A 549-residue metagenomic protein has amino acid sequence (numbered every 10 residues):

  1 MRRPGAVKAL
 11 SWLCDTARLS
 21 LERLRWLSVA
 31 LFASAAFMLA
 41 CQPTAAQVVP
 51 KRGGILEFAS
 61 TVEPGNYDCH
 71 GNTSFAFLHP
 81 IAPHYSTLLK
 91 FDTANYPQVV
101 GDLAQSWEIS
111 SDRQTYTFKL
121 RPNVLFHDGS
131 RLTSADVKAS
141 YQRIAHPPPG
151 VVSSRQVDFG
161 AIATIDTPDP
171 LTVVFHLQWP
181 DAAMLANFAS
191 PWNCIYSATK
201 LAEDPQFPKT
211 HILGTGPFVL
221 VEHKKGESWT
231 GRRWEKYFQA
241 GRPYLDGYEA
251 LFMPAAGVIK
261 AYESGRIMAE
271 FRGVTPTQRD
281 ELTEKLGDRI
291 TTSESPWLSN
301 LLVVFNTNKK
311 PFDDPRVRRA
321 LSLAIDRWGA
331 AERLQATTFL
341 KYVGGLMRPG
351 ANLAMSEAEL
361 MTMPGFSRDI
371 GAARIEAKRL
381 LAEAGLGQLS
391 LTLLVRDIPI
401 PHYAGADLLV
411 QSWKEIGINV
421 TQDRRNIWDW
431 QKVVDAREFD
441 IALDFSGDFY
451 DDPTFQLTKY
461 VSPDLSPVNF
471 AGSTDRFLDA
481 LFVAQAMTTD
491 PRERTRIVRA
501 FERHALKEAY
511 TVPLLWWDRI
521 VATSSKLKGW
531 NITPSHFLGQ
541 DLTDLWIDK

Functional and structural regions predicted by a protein language model:
R25, A45-Q47, K119, S153-K200: Surface-exposed binding/hinge segments that line and control ligand-binding clefts or catalytic entry sites
V49, G365-I370, N419-W430, D435 (+2 more regions): Extracytoplasmic/peripheral linker and loop segments enriched in polar/acidic and small residues with frequent Thr/Pro
A59-S111, Q142, H211-T215: N-terminal lobe/hinge region of extracytoplasmic solute-binding protein
N72, G287, P296, G345-L346 (+3 more regions): Acidic-aromatic pocket-rim loops
D92-A94, A186-P243, G247, A256-G257 (+2 more regions): Gly/Pro-rich hinge or "lid" segments in bacterial periplasmic/extracellular proteins
E235-E281, R319, G405, V410-Q411 (+1 more regions): Ligand-site clamp/hinge motif
K341-L380, P399-H402: Structural transition elements
V521-K549: Long beta-strand-rich cores associated with HINT superfamily self-processing modules
